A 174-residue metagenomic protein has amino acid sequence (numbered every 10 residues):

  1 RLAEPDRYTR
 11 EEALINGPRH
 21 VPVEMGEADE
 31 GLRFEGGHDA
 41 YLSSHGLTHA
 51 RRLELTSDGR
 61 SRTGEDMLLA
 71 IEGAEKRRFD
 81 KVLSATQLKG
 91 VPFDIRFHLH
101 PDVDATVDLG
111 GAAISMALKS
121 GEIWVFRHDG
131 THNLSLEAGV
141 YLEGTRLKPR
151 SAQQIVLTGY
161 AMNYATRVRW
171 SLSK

Functional and structural regions predicted by a protein language model:
R1-K174: CBM-like, beta-strand-rich accessory domains located in the C-terminal region of large, secreted polysaccharide-active
